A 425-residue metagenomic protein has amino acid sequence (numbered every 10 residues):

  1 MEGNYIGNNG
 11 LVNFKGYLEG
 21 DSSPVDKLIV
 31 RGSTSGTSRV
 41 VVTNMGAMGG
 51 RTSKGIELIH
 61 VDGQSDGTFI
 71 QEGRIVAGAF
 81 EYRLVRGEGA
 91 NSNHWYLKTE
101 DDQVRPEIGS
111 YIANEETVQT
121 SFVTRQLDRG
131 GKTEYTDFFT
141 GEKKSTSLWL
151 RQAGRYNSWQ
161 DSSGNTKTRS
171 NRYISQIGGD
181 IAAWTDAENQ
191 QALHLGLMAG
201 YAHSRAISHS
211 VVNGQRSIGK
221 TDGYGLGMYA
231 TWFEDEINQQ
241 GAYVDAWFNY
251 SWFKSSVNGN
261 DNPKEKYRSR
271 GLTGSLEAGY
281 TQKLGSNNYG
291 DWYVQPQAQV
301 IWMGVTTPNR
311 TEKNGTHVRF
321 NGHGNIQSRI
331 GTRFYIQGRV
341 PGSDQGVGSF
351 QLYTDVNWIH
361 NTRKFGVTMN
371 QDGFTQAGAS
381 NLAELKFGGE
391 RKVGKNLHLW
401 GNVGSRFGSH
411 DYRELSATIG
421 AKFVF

Functional and structural regions predicted by a protein language model:
M1-R39, T43-N44, M48-T99: Extracellular beta-solenoid/beta-roll
E2, I29-V30, T136-F138, R339-G342 (+1 more regions): Generic recognition of flexible, low-complexity loop/linker segments
Y17, K143-S147, R151-F425: Membrane translocator/pore-forming domains, dominated by Gram-negative outer-membrane beta-barrels
V25-D26, G130-T136, G178-A182: Short alpha-helical segments and helix-capping/turn motifs at coil-helix boundaries
N44, H60-D62, K98-D102, D180-A183 (+1 more regions): Short beta-strand-to-coil "C-cap" segments at the C-terminal boundary of structured domains/repeats, marking
E57, R86, I112, F139-T140 (+2 more regions): Intrinsically disordered, low-complexity terminal tails
H60-D102, E236-Q239, V244-A246, I336-G338 (+2 more regions): Compositionally biased, intrinsically disordered linkers/stalks adjacent to structured regions
D102-E142, S343-S349: Outer-membrane beta-barrel biogenesis signature
